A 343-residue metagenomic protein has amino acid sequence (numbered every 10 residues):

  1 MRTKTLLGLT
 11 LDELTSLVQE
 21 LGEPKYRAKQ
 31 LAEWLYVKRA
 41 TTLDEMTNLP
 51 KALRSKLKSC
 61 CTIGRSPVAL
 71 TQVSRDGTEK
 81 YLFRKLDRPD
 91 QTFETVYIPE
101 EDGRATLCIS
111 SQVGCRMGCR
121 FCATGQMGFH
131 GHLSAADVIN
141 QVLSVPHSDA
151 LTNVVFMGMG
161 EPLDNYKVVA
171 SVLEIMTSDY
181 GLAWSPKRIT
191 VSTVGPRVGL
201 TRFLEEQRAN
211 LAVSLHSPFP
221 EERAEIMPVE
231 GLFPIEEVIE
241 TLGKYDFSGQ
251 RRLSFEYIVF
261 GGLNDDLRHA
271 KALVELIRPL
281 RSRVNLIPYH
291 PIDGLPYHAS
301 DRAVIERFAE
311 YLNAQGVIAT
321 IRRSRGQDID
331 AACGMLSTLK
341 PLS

Functional and structural regions predicted by a protein language model:
M1-F93, G243-R252, Y257-S343: Auxiliary Fe-S-binding modules of radical SAM enzymes
S74, S110-S111, S192, S214: Short linear Ser/Thr-Pro motifs
E79, F93, A105-I109, M117 (+1 more regions): Generic beta-strand structural signal
Y97-I98, V168: Residue-level structural signal for beta-strand termini and adjacent loop
P99-D137: Canonical Radical SAM [4Fe-4S] cluster-binding loop centered on the CxxxCxxC motif and its immediate flanking residues
A136-S148: Ferredoxin-type iron-sulfur electron-transfer modules in oxidoreductases and energy-metabolism complexes
V145-N153, G158-T320: Conserved AdoMet/S-adenosylmethionine-binding subsite of the radical SAM
